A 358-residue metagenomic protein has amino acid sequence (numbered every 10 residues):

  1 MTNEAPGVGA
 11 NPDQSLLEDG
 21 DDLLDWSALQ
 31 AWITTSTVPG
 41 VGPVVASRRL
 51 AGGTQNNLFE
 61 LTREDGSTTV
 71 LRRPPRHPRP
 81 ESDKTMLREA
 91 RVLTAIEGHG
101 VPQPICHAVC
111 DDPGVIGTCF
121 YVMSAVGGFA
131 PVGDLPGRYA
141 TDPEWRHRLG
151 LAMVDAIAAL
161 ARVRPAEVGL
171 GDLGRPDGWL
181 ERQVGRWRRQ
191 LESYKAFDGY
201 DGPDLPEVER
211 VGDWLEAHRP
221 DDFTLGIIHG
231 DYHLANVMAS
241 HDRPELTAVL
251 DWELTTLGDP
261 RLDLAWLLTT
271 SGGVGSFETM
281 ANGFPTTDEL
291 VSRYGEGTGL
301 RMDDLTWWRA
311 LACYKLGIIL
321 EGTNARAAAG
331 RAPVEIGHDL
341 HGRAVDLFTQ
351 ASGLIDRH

Functional and structural regions predicted by a protein language model:
T2-G40: Juxta-kinase regulatory segment immediately upstream of eukaryotic protein kinase catalytic domains
A46-R210, H218-T224, H241: ATP-binding pocket architecture of kinase catalytic cores
G174-R175, L300-A312: All-alpha amphipathic helical-bundle segments outside canonical DNA-binding/catalytic cores that form hydrophobic
I227-H229, L234: Catalytic-loop of the protein kinase fold
V237-A239: Hydrophobic residue at the +6 position relative to the catalytic HRD Asp in the kinase catalytic loop
L250-T255: Activation of the activation-loop gatekeeper triad in protein kinase-fold domains
R261-T298, A312-G330: Active-site activation/catalytic loop segments of kinase-like enzymes and analogous catalytic loops in related
L300, D304, I318-H358: Helical subdomain adjoining the active site within ATP-dependent kinase catalytic cores
